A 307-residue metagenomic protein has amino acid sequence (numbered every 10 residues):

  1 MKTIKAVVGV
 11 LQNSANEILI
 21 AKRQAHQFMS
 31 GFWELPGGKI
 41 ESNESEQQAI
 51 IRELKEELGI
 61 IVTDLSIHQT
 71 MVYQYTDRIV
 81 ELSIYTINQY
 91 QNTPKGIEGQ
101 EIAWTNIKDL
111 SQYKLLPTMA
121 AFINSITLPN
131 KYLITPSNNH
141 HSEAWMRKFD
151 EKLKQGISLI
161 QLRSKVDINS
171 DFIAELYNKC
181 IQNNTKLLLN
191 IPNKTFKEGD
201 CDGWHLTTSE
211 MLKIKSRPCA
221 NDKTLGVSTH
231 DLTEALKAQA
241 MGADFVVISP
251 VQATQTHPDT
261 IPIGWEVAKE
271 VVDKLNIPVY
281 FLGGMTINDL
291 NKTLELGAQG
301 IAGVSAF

Functional and structural regions predicted by a protein language model:
M1-I18, T70: Conserved N-terminal beta-strand and adjoining loop/helix that marks the start of the Nudix/MutT-like hydrolase domain
N13, M71-T93: Active-site-adjacent beta-strand/loop module that shapes the phosphate/pyrophosphate-binding cleft
E17-E57, H68, K186-L188: Conserved Nudix-box catalytic region and its N-terminal flanking loop in Nudix hydrolases and closely related
T86, P94-T127: NUDIX/MutT-family hydrolases
L133, I160, F196, A238 (+4 more regions): Conserved, mostly hydrophobic/aromatic
I173-I191, T208, K215-H230, D259-T286: Alpha-helix-loop-beta-strand connector modules within alpha/beta enzyme cores
G199-E210, L225-D273: Glycine/Thr-rich beta-alpha phosphate-binding loop at enzyme active sites
T208-R217, F245-D259, G284-F307: Glycine-rich phosphate-binding active-site loops on the catalytic face of alpha/beta enzymes
